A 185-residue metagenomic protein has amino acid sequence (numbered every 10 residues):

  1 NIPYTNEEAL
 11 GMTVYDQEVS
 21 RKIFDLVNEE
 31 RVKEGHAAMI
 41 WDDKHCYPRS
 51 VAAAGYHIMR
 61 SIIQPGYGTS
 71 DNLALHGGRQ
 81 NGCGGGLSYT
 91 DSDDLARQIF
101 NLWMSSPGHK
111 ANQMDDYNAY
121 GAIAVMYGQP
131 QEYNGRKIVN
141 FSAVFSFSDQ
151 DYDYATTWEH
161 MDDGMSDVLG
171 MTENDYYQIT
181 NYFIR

Functional and structural regions predicted by a protein language model:
N1-M59, M161-M165: A short alpha-helix/helix-coil micro-patch that ends at or immediately precedes a cysteine
F24-N28, A54, A74, F100-M104 (+1 more regions): Non-transmembrane alpha-helical segments in soluble domains of secreted/periplasmic/extracellular proteins
H36, D43, S70, R79 (+2 more regions): Extracellular structured ligand-interaction cores
A37-I40, I63, G68, T172: Short coil/loop linkers at secondary-structure junctions
I40, A74, M114-D115: Generic, ordered loop/turn and secondary-structure boundary motif
K44-D93: Short, surface-exposed glycine/acidic/tryptophan-bearing loops
Y89-R185: Disulfide-stabilized extracellular recognition modules
